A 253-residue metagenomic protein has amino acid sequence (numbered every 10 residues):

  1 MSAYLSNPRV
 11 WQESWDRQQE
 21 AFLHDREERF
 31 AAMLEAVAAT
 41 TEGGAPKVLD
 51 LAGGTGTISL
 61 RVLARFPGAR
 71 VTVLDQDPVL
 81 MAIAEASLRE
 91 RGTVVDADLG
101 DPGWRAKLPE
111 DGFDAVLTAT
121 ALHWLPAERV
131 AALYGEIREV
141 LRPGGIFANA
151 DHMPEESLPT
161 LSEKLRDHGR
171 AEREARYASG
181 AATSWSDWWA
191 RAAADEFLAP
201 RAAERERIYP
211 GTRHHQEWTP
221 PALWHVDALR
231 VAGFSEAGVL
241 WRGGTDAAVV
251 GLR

Functional and structural regions predicted by a protein language model:
M1-G44, T57-R61: Conserved class I S-adenosyl-L-methionine
L49, G56-W104: Class I SAM-dependent methyltransferase SAM/SAH-binding core
L117: A conserved beta-strand element that flanks and buttresses the S-adenosyl-L-methionine
T120-W124: Short catalytic micro-motifs in class I SAM-dependent methyltransferases
A131-P143: A short glycine-rich, Lys/Arg-flanked "PGG" loop and its adjoining helix->strand segment in the class I
A148-S184: Conserved class I S-adenosyl-L-methionine
E217-A232: Short alpha-helix
A232-R253: Core SAM-dependent methyltransferase catalytic element
